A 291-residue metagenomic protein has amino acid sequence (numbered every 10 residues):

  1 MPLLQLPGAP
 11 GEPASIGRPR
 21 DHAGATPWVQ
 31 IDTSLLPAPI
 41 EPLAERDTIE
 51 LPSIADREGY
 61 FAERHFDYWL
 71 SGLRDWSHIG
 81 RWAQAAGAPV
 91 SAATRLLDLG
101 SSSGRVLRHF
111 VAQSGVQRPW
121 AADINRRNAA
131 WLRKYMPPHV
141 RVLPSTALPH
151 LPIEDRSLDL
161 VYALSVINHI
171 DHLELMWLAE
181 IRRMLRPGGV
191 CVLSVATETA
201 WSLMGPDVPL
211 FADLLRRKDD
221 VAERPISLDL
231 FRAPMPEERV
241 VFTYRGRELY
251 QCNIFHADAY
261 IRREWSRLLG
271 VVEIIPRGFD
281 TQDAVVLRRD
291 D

Functional and structural regions predicted by a protein language model:
P2-A62: N-terminal, positively charged/glycine-rich alpha-helical extensions of SAM-dependent methyltransferases
G72-A92: Conserved alpha-helix/loop element of class I SAM-dependent methyltransferases that forms part of the SAM/SAH-binding
A92-S102: Conserved class I S-adenosyl-L-methionine
R105-H150: Class I SAM-dependent methyltransferase SAM/SAH-binding core
L151-V161: A short acidic, Gly/Pro-enriched loop at the edge of an enzyme's catalytic core that lines a small-molecule cofactor
I170-E180: A short, conserved alpha-helix within the catalytic core of class I
V192-E223: Conserved class I S-adenosyl-L-methionine
Q251-L268: Short alpha-helix
